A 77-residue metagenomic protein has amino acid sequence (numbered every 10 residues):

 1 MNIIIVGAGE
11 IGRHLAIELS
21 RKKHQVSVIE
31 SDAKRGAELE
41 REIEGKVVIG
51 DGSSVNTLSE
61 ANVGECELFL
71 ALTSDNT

Functional and structural regions predicted by a protein language model:
M1-T77: Cytosolic regulatory regions of ion transport systems
